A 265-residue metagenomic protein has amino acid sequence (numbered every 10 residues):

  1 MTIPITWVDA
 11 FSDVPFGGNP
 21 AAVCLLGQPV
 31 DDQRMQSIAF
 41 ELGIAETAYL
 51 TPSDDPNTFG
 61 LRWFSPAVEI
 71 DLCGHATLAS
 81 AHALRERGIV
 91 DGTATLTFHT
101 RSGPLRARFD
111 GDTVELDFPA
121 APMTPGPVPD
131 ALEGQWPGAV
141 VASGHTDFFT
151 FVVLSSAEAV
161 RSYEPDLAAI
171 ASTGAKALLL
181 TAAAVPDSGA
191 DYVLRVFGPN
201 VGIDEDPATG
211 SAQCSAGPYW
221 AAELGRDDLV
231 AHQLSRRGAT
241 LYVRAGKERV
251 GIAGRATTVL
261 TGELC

Functional and structural regions predicted by a protein language model:
M1-L72, A76-C265: Active-site proximal loop and beta-alpha junction motif in alpha/beta enzyme cores
